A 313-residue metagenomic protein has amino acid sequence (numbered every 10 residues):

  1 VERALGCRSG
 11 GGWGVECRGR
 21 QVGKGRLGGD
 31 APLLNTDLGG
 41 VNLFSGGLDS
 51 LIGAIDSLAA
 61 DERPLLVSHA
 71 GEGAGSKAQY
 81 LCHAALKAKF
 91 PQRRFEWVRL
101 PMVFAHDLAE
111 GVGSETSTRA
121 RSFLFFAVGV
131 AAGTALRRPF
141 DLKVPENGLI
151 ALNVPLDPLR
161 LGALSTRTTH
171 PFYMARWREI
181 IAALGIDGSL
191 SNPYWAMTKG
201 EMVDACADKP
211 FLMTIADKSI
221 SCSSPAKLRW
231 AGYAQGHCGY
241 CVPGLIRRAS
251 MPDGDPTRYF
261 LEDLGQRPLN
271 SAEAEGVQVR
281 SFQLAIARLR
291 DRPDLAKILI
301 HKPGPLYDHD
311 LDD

Functional and structural regions predicted by a protein language model:
A4-G40, S50-D310: Nucleotide-activated chemistry modules centered on ATP-dependent adenylation/adenylyltransferase
S45: Conserved adenosyl
